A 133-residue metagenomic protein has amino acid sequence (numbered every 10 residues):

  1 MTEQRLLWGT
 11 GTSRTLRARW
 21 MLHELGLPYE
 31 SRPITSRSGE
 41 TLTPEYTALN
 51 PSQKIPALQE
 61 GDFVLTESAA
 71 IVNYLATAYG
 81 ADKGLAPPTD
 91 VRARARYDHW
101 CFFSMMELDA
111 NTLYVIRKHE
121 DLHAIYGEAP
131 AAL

Functional and structural regions predicted by a protein language model:
M1-P130: GST-like domain detector, emphasizing the conserved glutathione-binding G-site in the N-terminal thioredoxin-like
L133: Aromatic-anchored helix/helix-loop segment that forms the rim or "lid" of small-molecule/cofactor binding pockets
